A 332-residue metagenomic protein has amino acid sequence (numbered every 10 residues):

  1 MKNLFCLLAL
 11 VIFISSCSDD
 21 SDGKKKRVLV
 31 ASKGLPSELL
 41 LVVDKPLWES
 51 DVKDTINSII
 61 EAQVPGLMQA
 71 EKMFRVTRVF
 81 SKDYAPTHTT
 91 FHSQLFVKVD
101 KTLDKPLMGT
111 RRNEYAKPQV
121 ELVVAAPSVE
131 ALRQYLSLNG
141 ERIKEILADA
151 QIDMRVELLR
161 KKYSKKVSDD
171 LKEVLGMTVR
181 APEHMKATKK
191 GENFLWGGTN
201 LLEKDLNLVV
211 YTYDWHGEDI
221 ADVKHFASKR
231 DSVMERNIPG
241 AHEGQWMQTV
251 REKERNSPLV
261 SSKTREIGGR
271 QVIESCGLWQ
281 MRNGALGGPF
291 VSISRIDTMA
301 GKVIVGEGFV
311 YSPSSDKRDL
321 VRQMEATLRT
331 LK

Functional and structural regions predicted by a protein language model:
K2-L7: Sec-dependent signal peptide recognition, specifically the positively charged N-region followed immediately by
F13-S16: C-terminal motif of bacterial Sec signal peptides marking the signal peptidase cleavage site
D19-P36, L47-E49, S58-A62, G66-A70 (+2 more regions): N-terminal "mature-domain start" segment
D22, F74, V79-A131, I238-V303: Signature of long, low-cysteine stretches enriched in small and polar/charged residues
D22-K26, L41-P46, S50, P182-Q245 (+1 more regions): Secretory pathway targeting signatures of secreted, lumenal, and periplasmic proteins
G23-V43, S58, V99-K165: Solvent-exposed alpha-helical segments and adjacent loops that form catalytic or protein-interaction surfaces
R133-E157, V179, M185, G301-K332: Surface-exposed amphipathic alpha-helical segments
